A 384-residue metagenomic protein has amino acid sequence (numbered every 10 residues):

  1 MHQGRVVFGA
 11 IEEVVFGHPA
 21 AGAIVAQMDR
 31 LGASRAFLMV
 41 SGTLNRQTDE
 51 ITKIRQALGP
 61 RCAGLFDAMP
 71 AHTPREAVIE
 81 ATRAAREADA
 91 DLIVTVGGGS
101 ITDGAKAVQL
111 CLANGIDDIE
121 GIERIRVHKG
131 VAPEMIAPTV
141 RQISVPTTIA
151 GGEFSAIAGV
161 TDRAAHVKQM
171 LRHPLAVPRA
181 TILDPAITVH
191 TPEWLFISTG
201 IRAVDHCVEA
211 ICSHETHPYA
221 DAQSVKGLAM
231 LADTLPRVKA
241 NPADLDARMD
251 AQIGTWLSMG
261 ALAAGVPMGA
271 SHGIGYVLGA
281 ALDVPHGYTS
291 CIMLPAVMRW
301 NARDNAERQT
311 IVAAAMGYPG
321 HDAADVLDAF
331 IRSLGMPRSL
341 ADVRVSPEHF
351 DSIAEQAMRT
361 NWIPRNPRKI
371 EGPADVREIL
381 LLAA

Functional and structural regions predicted by a protein language model:
M1-L92, L340: ATP/NTP phosphate-donor binding region
A21-I24, R46-D49, R75-V78, S100-A105 (+4 more regions): Short glycine/serine/threonine-rich phosphate/pyrophosphate-binding segments that cradle anionic phosphate groups
G22, N114-T216, I311: A glycine/threonine-rich phosphate-anchoring loop and its flanking beta-alpha core in nucleotide/phosphate-binding
K53-I54, A81-T82, I101-G115, S155-A156: Short Gly/Thr/Asp-enriched flexible loops that form oxyanion-binding sites at enzyme active sites
A90-V108, T147-G152, A281-V284: Glycine/serine-rich anion-binding loops at beta->alpha junctions that coordinate negatively charged ligand groups
A210-V326: Active-site segments that bind and position negatively charged phosphate/pyrophosphate groups
Q309, A313-A384: C-terminal charged capping/lid subdomain of soluble metabolic enzymes
